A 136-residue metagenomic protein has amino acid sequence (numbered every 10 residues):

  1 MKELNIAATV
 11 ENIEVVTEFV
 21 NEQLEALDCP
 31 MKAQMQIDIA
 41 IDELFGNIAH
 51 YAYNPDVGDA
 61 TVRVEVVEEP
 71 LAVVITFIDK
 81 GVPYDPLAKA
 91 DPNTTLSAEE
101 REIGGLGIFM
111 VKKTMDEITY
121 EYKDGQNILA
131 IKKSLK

Functional and structural regions predicted by a protein language model:
M1-L4, A8, K112-K136: Flexible, glycine-/charge-rich segments associated with ATP-binding catalytic modules
K2-M31: Helix-loop-beta hinge of the Bergerat
V20-D42, E100-E102: Conserved short strand/loop->alpha-helix "switch" segment adjacent to the catalytic nucleotide/phosphoryl-transfer site
D42-N47, K113: Conserved polar catalytic motif of the HATPase_c/GHKL fold
I48-A52: Short helix-loop "hinge" at the ATP-lid/N-box region of the Bergerat-fold HATPase_c
G58-V66: A conserved short beta-strand within the histidine kinase catalytic ATPase domain
V73-I103: Glycine-rich/acidic phosphate-handling loop/turn and adjacent ATP-lid/helix of nucleotide-binding kinase/ATPase domains
E100-M115: Glycine-rich phosphate-binding loop
